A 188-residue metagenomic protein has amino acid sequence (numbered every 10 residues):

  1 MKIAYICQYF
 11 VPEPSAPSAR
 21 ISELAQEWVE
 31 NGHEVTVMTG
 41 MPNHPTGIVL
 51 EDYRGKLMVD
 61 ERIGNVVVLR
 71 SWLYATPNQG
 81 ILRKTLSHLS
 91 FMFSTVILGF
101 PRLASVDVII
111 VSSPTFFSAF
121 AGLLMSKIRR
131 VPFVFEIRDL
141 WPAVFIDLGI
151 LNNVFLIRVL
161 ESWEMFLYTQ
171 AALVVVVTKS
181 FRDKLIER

Functional and structural regions predicted by a protein language model:
M1-G64, L173: N-terminal subdomain of nucleotide-sugar transferases
A4-I6, I110, E136, V175: Structural motif
P14, K84-F100, V106-R129, V134-R138 (+2 more regions): An aromatic- and histidine-rich active-site surface loop
V37-S94, L98-G99: A conserved catalytic-core segment of Leloir-type glycosyltransferases
N43, S180-R182: Alpha-helix capping/helix-boundary segments
D52-L57, I128-R129, L151-V154: Short, hinge-like loop/turn segments at secondary-structure boundaries
Q79-R83, F145-I150: Short acidic, glycine/proline-rich loop/turn micro-motifs
F100, F117-F120, L124-I128, V154-V176: Membrane-proximal helix-turn-helix segments that form the acceptor-binding/catalytic region of lipid-linked
